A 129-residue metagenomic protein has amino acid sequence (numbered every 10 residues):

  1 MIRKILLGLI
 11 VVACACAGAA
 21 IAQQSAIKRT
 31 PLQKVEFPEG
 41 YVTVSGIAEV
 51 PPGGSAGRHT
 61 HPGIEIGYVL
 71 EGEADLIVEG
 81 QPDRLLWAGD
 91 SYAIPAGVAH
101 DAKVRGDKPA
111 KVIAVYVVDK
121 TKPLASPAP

Functional and structural regions predicted by a protein language model:
I2-I47, I77, L85, A93 (+1 more regions): A short, N-terminal "cap"/entry segment at the start of jelly-roll beta-barrel domains of the cupin/DSBH fold
T43-S45, H61-I64, Q81, G97 (+1 more regions): Extracytoplasmic
S45, E49, D75, I113-Y116: Soluble periplasmic/extracytoplasmic beta-strand elements of cell-envelope proteins
E49-V50, P62-L76: Short, conserved beta-strand element in jelly-roll/cupin
V50-P51, A74, G80-G97: Short acidic-glycine-tyrosine-enriched beta hairpin
A56-H61, V78, L85, K103-R105: Short histidine-centered beta-strand/loop micro-motifs that create catalytic or ligand/metal-coordination sites
R58-T60, I64-V69, R84, S91-Y92: His/acidic/aromatic-lined binding-pocket segments of jelly-roll/cupin-type domains and related regulatory beta-sandwich
G97-T121: Ligand-binding loop in jelly-roll beta-barrel domains
